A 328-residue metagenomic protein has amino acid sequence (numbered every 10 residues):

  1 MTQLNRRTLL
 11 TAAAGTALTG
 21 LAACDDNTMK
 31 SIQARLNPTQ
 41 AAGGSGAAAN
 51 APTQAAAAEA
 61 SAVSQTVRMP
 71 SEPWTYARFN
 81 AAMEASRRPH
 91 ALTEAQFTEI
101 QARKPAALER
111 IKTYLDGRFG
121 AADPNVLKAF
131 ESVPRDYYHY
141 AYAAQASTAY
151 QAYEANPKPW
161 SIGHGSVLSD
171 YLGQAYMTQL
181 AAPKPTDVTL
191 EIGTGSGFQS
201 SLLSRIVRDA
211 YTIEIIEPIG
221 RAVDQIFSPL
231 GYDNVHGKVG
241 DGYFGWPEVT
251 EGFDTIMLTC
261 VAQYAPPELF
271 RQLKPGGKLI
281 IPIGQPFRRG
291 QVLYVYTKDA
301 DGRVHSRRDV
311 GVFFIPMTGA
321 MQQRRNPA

Functional and structural regions predicted by a protein language model:
T2, T8-D26: N-terminal export signals
A14, E131-R135, K274: Short amphipathic alpha-helical surface patches that mediate protein-protein
D25-Q33: Bacterial lipoprotein signal-peptidase II cleavage site
Q33-W74: Post-signal peptide N-terminal segment of mature Sec-exported envelope proteins
A62-P185, F313: Class I SAM-dependent transferase core
T178-K298: Conserved nucleotide-cofactor-binding alpha/beta core module
G284-A328: Active-site capping/gating segments
